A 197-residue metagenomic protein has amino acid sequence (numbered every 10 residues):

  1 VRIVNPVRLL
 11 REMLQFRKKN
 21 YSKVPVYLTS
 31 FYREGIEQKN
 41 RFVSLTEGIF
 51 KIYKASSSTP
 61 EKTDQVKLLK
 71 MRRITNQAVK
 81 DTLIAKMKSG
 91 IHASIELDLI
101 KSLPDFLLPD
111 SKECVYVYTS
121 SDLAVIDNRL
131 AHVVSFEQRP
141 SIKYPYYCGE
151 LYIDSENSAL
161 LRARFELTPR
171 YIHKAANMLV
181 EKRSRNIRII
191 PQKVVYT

Functional and structural regions predicted by a protein language model:
V1-I3, S158: N-terminal secretion/transport leader regions
I3-Y147, P169-K174: Structured extracytoplasmic
D127, E156-N157: Residue-level recognition of short loop/turn positions
S135-E137, Y152, E166, V195: Residue-level recognition of well-ordered beta-strand positions that form the cores of beta-sheet-rich folds across
G149-L151, S155-E156, K193-T197: Extended lipid/amphipathic-ligand handling interfaces
I153, E166-I172, L179-V180: Active/binding-pocket-proximal capping segment
H173-T197: Short aromatic loop motif centered on NTY/YTY
